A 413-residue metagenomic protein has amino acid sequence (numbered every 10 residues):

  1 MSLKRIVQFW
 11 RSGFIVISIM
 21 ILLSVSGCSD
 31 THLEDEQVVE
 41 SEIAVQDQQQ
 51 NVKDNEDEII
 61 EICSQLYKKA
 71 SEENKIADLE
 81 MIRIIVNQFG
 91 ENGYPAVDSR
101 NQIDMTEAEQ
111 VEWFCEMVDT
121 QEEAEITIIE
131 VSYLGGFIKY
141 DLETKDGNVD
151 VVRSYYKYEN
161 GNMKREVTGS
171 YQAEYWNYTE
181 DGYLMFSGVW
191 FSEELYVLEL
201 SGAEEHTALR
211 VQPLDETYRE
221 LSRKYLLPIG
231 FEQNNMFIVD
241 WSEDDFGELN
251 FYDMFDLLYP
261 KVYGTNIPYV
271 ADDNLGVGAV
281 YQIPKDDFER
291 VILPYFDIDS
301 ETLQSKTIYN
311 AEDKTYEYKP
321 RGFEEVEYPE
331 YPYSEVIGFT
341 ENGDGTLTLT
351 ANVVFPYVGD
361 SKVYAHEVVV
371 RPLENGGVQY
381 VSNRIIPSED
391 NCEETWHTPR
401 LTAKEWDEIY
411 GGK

Functional and structural regions predicted by a protein language model:
M1, V16, E327-E330: Selective for proline/serine-rich intrinsically disordered segments in cytosolic/nuclear regulatory regions
S2-F14: Bacterial N-terminal signal peptides that target proteins for export
G13-L22: N-terminal export/membrane-targeting signals
S24-G27: C-terminal motif of bacterial Sec signal peptides marking the signal peptidase cleavage site
S29-T31: Bacterial signal peptide processing site
D35-K413: Mature, Sec-exported extracytoplasmic domains of Gram-positive
